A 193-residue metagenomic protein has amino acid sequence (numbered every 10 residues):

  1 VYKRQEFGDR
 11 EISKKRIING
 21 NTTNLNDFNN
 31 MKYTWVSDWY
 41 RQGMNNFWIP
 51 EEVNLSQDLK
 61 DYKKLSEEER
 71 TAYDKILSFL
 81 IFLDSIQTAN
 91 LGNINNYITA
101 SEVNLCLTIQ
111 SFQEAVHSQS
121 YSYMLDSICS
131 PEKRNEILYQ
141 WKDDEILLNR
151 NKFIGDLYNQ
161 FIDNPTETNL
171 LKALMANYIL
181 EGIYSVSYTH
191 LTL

Functional and structural regions predicted by a protein language model:
V1-Q5, T189-L193: Conserved small/polar residues in nucleotide/adenosyl-binding loops
K3-E102, S127-L171: Terminal targeting/low-complexity segments that flank the catalytic cores of oxidoreductases
L80-T88, Q110-Y121, L125, D144-N151 (+1 more regions): Alpha-helical transition-metal enzyme core signature, strongest for iron centers
T99-E102, C106, Q113: Short, glycine/acidic-rich beta->alpha junctions
N104-I109, L170-M175: Transmembrane alpha-helices of multi-pass eukaryotic membrane proteins
